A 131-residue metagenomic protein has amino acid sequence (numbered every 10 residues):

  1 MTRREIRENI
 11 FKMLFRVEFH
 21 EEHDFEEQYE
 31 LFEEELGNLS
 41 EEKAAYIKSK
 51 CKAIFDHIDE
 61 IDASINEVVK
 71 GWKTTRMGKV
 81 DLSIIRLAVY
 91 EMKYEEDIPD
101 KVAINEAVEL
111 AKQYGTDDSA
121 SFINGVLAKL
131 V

Functional and structural regions predicted by a protein language model:
M1-V131: N-terminal interaction/assembly modules
